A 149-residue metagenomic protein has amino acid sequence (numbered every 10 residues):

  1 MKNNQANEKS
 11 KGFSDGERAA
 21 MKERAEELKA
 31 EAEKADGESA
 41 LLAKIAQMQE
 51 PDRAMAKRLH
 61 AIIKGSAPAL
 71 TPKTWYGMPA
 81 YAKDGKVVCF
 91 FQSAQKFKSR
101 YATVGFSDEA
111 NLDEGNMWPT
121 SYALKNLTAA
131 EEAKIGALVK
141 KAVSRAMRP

Functional and structural regions predicted by a protein language model:
M1-P149: Charge-dense, helix-prone N-terminal extensions
